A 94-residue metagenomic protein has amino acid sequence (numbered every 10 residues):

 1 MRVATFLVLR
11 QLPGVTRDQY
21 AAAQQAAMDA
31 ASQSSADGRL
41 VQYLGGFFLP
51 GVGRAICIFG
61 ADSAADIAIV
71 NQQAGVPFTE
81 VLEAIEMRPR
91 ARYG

Functional and structural regions predicted by a protein language model:
M1-A36, Q42, L49, A64 (+2 more regions): Short S/T/G/P-rich N-terminal loop/turn motif that feeds into the first structured element of a domain
G53-I56: Short active-site oxyanion
I58-G60: Short hydrophobic/aromatic beta-strand micro-patches that form the beta-sheet surface supporting nucleotide- or nucleic
V76-R88: Conserved short beta-strand edge segments in small beta-sheet-based binding/regulatory domains
